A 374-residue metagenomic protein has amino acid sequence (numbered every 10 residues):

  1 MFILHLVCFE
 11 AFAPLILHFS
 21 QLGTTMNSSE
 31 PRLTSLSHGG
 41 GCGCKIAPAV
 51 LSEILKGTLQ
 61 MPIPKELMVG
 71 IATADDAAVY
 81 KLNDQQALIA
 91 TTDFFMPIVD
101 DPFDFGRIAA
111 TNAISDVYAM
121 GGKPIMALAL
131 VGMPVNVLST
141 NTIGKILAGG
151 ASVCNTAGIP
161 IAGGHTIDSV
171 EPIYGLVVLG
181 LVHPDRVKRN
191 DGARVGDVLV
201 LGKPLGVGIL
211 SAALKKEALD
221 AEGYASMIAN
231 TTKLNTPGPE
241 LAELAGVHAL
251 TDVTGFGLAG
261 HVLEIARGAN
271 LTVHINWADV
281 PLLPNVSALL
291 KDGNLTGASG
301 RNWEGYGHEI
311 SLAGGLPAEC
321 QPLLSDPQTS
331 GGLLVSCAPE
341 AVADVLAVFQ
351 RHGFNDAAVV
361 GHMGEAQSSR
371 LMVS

Functional and structural regions predicted by a protein language model:
F2, F12-H18: N-terminal polybasic/positive-inside topogenic patches
A11-A13, T24-T25: Ala/Thr-enriched low-complexity intrinsically disordered regions
M26-S374: Helix-biased detector of long, well-ordered alpha-helical tracts
